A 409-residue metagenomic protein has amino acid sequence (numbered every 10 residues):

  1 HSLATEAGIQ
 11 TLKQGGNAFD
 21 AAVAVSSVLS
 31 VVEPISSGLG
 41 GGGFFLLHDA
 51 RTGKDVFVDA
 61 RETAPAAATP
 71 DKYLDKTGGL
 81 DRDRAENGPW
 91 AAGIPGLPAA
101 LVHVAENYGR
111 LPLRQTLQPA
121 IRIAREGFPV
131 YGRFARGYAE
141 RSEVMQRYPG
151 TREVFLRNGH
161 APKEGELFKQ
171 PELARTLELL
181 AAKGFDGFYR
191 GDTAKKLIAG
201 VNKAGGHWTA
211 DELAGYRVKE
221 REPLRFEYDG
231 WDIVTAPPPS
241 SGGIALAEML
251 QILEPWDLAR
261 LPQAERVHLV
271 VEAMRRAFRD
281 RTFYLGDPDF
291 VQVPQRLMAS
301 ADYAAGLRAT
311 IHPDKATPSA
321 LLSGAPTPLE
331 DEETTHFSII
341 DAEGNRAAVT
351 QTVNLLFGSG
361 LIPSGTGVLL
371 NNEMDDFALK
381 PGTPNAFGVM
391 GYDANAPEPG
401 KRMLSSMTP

Functional and structural regions predicted by a protein language model:
H1-E6, Q10, A18-R190, K195-P237 (+3 more regions): Noncatalytic scaffold domains of N-terminal-nucleophile
V31-F57, H207-T209, N345-P409: Active-site rim segments in enzyme catalytic domains, especially the processed small/beta chain of N-terminal
Q146, Y216-R217, T327-E332, R402-M403: Short loop/turn motifs at secondary-structure junctions and domain boundaries
E220, D331-T334, L356, S405-S406: Short, small/polar residue-rich loop motifs at catalytic or cofactor-binding pockets
V234-G243, T335-S338, T350-L361: Glycine-rich phosphate/pyrophosphate-binding beta-alpha loops
W256-V353, G365-T366, E373, G382: Internal maturation/activation junctions in enzymes
